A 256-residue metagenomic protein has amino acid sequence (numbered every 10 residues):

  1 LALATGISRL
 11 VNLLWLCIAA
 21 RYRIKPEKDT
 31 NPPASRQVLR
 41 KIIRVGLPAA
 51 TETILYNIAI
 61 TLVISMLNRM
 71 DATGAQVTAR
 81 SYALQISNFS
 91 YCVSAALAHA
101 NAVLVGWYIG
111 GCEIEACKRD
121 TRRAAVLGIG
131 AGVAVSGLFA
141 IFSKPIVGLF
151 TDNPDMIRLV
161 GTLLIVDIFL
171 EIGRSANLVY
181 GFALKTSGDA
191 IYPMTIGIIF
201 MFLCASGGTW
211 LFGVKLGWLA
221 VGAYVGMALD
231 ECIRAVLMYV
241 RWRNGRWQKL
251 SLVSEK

Functional and structural regions predicted by a protein language model:
L1, L39-K41, Q76, F89 (+5 more regions): Hydrophobic alpha-helical transmembrane segments of integral membrane proteins, especially multi-pass transporters
L1-L47, V105-L170, F212-K256: Short alpha-helical transmembrane segments in multi-pass integral membrane proteins
G6-L14, A50-S65, R69, I86-A100 (+6 more regions): Hydrophobic alpha-helical transmembrane bundles that constitute the permease/transmembrane domains of multi-pass
V38, G161, N177, Y192-P193 (+1 more regions): A general secondary-structure boundary signal
I54-Q85, F89, W107-Y108, P145-P154 (+1 more regions): Helix-terminus/linker motif at the lipid-water interface of multi-pass membrane proteins
I64, V77-S143, S175-I196: Small-residue-rich hydrophobic transmembrane alpha-helices
